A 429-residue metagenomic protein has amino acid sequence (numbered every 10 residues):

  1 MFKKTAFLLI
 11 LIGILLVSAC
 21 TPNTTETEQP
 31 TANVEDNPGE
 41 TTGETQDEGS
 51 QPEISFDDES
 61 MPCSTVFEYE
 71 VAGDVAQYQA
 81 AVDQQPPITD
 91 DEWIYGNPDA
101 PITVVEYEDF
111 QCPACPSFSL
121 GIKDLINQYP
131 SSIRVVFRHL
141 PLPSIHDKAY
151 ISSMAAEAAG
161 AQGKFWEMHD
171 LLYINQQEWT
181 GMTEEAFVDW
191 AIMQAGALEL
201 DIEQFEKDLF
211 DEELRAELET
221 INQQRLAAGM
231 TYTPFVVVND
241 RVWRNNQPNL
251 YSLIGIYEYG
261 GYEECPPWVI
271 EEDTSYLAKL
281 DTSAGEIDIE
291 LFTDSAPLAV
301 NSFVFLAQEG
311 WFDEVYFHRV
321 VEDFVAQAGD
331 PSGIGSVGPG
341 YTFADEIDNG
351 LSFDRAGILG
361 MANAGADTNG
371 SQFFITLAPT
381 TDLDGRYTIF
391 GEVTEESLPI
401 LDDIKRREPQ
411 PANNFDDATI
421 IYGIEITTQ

Functional and structural regions predicted by a protein language model:
M1-F7, L359: Bacterial N-terminal signal peptides that target proteins for export
L15-A19: C-terminal motif of bacterial Sec signal peptides marking the signal peptidase cleavage site
T21-G39, G43-Q46, Q51-C63, Y69 (+2 more regions): C-terminal cap of thioredoxin/glutaredoxin-like
S64-W93: N-terminal "domain-start" segment that seeds a small globular fold
Q85-I102, N127: A short beta-strand-turn-helix
V105-Q111, P116-G196, A228-T231: Structural alpha/beta surface segment adjacent to cysteine/selenocysteine redox centers across thiol/disulfide enzymes
E167-L171, G181-T183, E203-D208, F312-V320 (+1 more regions): Surface-exposed patches in mature extracellular/periplasmic domains of secreted proteins
G255-Q429: Cross-family detector of peptidyl-prolyl cis-trans isomerase
